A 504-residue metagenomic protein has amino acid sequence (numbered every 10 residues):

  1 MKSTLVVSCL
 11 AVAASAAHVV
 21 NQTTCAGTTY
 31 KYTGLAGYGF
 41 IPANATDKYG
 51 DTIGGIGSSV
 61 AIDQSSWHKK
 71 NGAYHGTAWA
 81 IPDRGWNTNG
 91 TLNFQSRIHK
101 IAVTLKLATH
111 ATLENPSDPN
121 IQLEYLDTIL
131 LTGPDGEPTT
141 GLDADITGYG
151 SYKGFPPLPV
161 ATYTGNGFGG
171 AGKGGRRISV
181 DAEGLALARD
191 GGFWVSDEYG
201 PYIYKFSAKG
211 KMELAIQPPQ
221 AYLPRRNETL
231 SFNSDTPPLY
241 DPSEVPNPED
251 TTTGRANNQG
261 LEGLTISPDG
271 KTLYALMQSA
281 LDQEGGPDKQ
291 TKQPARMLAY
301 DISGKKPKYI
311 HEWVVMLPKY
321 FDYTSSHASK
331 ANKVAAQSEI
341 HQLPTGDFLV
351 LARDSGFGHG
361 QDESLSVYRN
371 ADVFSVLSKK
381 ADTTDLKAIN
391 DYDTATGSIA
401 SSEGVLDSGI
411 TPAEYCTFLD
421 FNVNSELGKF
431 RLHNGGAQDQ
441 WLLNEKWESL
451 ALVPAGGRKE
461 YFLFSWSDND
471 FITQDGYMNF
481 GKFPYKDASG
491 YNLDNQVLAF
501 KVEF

Functional and structural regions predicted by a protein language model:
M1-H18: Fungal secretory targeting signals
A17-F504: Sequence/structural signature of beta-propeller domains
